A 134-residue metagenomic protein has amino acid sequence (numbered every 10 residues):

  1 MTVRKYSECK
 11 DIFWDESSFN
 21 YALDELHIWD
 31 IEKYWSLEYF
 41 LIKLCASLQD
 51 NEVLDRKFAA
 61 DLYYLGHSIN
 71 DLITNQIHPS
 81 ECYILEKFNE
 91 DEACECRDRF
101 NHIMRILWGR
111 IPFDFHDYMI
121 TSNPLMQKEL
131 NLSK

Functional and structural regions predicted by a protein language model:
M1-I42: Short terminal alpha-helical segments
T2, I12, D30, Y34 (+4 more regions): Intrinsic-disorder-associated interaction segments
E16, N20, L48-N51, I69 (+1 more regions): Short secondary-structure junctions and interdomain/linker hinges
A22, R56-F58, Y118: Short coil/turn segments at secondary-structure boundaries
S36, F40-K43, Y64, S68 (+2 more regions): Charged, amphipathic alpha-helical oligomerization/scaffolding segments
L44-K57: Short, solvent-exposed, charged loop/turn and helix-capping segments that join or cap alpha-helices on peripheral
R56-L72: Short, structured protein-protein interaction patches enriched in aromatics and acidic/basic residues, typified by
L72-K134: Amphipathic alpha-helical binding modules
